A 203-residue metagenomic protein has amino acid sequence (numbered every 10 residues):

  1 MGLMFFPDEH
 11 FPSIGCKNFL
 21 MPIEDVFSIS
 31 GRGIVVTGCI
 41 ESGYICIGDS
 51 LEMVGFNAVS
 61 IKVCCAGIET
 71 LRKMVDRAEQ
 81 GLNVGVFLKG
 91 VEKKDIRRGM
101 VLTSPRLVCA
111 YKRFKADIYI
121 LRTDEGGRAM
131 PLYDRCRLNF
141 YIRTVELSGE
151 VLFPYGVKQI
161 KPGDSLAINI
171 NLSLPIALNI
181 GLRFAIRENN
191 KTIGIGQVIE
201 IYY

Functional and structural regions predicted by a protein language model:
M1-E125: Conserved catalytic-core segments of large NTP-driven translation/proteostasis enzymes
V91-Y203: C-terminal effector modules of nucleic-acid-centric enzymes and ribosome-associated factors
